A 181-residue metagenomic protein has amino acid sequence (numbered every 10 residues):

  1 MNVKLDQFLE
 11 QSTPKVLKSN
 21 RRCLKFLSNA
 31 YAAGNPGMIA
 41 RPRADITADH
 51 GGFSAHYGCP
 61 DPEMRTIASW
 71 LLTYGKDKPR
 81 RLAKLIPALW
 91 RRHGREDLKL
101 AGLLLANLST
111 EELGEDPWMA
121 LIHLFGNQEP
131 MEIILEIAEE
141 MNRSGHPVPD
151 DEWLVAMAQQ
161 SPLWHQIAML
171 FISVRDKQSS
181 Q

Functional and structural regions predicted by a protein language model:
M1-Q181: Alpha-helical scaffold domains
